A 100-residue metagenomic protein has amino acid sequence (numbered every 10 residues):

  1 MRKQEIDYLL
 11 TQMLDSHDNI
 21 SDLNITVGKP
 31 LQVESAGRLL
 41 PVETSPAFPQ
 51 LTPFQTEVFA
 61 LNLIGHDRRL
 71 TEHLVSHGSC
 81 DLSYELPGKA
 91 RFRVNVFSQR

Functional and structural regions predicted by a protein language model:
M1-R100: N-terminal "pre-motor" subdomain/linker immediately upstream of P-loop NTPase catalytic cores
